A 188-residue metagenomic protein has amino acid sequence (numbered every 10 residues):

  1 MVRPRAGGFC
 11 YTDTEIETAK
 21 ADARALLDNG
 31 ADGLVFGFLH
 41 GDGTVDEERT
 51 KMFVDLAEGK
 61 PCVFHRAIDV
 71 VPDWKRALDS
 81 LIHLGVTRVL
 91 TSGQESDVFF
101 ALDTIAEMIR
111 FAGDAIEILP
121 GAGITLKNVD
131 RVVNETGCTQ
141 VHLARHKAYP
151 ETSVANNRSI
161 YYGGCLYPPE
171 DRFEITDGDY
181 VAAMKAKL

Functional and structural regions predicted by a protein language model:
M1-A6, V45-A67, L102-T125, G164 (+1 more regions): Alpha-helix-loop-beta-strand connector modules within alpha/beta enzyme cores
M1-L56: Glycine/small-residue-rich loop that forms an oxyanion/phosphate-binding "nest" at active or ligand-binding sites
R5-T14, L39-V45, I68-P72, Q94-F100 (+1 more regions): Short, small-residue-enriched loops and turns at beta-alpha junctions that line or gate enzyme active sites
G7-D13, L56, K60, D69 (+4 more regions): Extended interaction regions within the primary functional domain
C10-A25, D69-L84, M108-R110, I118 (+2 more regions): Catalytic cores of alpha/beta
A25, N29-G41, V86-F99, T136-R158: Glycine-rich phosphate-binding active-site loops on the catalytic face of alpha/beta enzymes
G59-F100: Histidine/lysine/aspartate-rich catalytic loop segments that bind and position anionic ligands
V133, G137-L188: Long hydrophobic alpha-helical segments typical of transmembrane helices together with their membrane-interfacial
